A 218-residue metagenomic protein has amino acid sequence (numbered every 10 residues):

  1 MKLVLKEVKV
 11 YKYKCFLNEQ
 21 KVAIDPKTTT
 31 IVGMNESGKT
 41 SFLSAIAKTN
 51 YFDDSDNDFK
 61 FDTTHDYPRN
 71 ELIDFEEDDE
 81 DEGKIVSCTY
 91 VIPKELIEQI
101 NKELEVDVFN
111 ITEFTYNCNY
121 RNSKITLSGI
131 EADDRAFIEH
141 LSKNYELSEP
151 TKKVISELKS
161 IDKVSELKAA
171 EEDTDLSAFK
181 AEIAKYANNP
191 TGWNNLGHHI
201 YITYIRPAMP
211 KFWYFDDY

Functional and structural regions predicted by a protein language model:
M1-Y51, D62-L72: Pre-Walker A-like glycine/lysine-rich segment at the N-terminus of P-loop NTPase domains
E19, T28, G83-I85, F212: A common structural microfeature
Q20, E77, Y204: Beta-strand elements of modular eukaryotic interaction domains
N35-G38, N50-F52, D58-K60, N70-E71 (+3 more regions): Short, surface-exposed, polar/charged, turn-prone segments marking secondary-structure boundaries
S44-T112: Conserved P-loop NTP-binding catalytic core
I85-Y218: Electropositive, glycine-dotted interaction segments that contact anionic polymers or phosphate-rich ligands
